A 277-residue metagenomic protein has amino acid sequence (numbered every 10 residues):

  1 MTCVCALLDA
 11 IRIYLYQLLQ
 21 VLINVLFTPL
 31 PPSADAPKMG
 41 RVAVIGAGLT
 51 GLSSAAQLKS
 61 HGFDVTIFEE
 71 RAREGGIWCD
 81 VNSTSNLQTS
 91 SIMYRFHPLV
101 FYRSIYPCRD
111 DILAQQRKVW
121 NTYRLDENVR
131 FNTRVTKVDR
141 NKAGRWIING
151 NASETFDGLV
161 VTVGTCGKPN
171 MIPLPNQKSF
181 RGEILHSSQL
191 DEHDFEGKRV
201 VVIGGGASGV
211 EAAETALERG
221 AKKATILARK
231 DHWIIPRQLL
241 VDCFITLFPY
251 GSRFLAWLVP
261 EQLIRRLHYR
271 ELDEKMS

Functional and structural regions predicted by a protein language model:
M1-R41, G167-S188: Extreme N-terminal leader/targeting segments of oxidoreductases
C3-R12, V44-D126, A228-L239, L258: Beta1-alpha1 glycine-rich phosphate/pyrophosphate-binding loop at the start of Rossmann-like nucleotide-binding domains
A34-A36, A47-L49, S54, L58-E74 (+2 more regions): Rossmann-like dinucleotide-binding core of oxidoreductases
M39-R41, N132, E196-K198: Phosphate-coordination loops involved in phosphoryl transfer and adenosine-cofactor binding
I77, R95, K137, I147 (+2 more regions): Conserved beta-strand positions that form and line the central face of beta-propeller blades
M93, V129-R130, G182-L185: Conserved beta-strand scaffold positions in the cores of enzyme catalytic domains, especially in NTP/NDP-utilizing
V100, T136, K142, Q189-E192 (+1 more regions): Residue-level detector of flexible, active-site-proximal loop/helix-junction positions within diverse enzyme catalytic
I105-G167: Feature captures the FAD/FMN-dependent oxidoreductase FAD-binding
